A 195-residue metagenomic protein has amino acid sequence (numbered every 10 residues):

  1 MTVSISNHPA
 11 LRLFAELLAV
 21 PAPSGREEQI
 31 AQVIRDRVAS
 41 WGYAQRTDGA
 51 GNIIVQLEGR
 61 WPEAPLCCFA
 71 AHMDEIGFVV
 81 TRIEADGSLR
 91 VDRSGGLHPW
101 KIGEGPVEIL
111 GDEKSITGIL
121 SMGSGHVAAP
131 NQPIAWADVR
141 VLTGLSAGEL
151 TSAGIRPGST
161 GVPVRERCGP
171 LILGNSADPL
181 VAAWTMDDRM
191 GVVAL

Functional and structural regions predicted by a protein language model:
M1-A194: N-terminal hydrophobic/helix-forming segments and targeting peptides
